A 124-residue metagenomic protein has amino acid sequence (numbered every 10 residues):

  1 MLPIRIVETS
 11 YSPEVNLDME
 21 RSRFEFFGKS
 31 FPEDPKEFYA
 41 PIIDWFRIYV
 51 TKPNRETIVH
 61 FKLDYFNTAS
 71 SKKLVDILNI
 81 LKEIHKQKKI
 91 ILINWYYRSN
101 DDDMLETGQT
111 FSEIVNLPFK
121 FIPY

Functional and structural regions predicted by a protein language model:
M1-M19: N-terminal amphipathic/basic leader segments beginning at the initiator methionine
S12-V15, F31-R55: A short, well-ordered alpha-helical element
S22-G28: Short, aliphatic-rich beta-strand segments
R23, T57-I58: Structural motif
I42, I58-F111: Amphipathic alpha-helical interaction surfaces in cytosolic regulatory modules
T110-F119: Structural recognition of alpha->loop->beta junctions
K120-Y124: A generic structural motif
